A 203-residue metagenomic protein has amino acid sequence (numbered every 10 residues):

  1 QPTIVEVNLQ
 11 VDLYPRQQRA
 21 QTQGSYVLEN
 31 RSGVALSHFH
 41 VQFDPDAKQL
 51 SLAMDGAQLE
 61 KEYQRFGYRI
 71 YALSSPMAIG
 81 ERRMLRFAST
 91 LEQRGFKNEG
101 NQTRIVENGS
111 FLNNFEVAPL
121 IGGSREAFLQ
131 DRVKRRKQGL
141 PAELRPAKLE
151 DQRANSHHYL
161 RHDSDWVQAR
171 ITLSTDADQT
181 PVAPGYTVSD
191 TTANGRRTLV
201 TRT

Functional and structural regions predicted by a protein language model:
Q1, A88-T203: Extended, low-hydrophobicity, Ser/Thr/Pro/Gly-biased non-transmembrane segments
Q1-A35: Membrane-interface segments at or immediately adjacent to transmembrane helices that form the boundary between
E6-D12, Q23, Y68-L73, Q152-H158 (+1 more regions): Short structured motifs
Q10-D12, S25-V27, H40-Q42, A53 (+3 more regions): Residue-level recognition of well-ordered beta-strand positions that form the cores of beta-sheet-rich folds across
D12-Q17, E62-G67, V188-T198: Short, ordered beta-strand-loop transition motifs
A20-T22, R83, V167: Hydrophobic core residues within well-ordered beta-strands of beta-rich domains
S25-D46, H157-D176: Surface-exposed beta-strand/loop patches in extracellular or lumenal glycoproteins
A35-L36, P45-N108, H157-H158, N194: A surface-exposed beta-strand-loop module
